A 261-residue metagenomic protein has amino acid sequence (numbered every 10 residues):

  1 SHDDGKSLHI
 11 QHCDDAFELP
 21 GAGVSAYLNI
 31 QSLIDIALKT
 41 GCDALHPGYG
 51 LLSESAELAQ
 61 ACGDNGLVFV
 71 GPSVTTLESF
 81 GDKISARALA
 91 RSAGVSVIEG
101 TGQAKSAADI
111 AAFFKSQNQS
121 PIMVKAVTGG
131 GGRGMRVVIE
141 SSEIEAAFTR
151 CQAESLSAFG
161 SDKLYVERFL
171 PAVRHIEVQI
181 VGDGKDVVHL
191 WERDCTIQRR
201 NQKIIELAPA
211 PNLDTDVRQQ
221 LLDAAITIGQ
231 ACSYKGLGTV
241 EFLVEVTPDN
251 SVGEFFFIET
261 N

Functional and structural regions predicted by a protein language model:
S1-V240, V244-N261: N-terminal beta-alpha lobe that positions the nucleotide/phosphoryl donor in ATP/NTP-coupled carboxylate activation
